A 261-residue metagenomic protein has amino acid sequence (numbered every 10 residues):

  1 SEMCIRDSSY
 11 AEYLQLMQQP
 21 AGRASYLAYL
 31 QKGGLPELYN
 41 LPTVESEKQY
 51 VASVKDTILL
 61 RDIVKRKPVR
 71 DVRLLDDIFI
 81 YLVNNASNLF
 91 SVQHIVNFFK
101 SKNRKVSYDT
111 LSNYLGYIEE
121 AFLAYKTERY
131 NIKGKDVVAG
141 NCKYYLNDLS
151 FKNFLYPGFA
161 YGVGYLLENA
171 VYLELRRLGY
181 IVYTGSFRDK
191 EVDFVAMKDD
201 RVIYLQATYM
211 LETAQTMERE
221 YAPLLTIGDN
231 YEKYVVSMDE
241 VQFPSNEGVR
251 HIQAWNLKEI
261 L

Functional and structural regions predicted by a protein language model:
M3-I5: Short, small-residue-biased leader/transition segments that mark boundaries at the very start of proteins
M17-T57, P68: Amphipathic alpha-helical "lid/sensor" segments that cap RecA-like P-loop NTPase cores
T43-V202: Accessory nucleic acid-recognition modules appended to NTPase machines
Y145, L205, Y234-V236, R250-I252: Hydrophobic/aromatic beta-strand patches that form the interior of the parallel beta-sheet core in alpha/beta enzyme
F187, G228-E247: Nucleic-acid nuclease catalytic cores
D200-E212, E220: Active-site ExK catalytic segment of metal-dependent nucleases
T216-E232: Short, charged, amphipathic alpha-helix that recurs within catalytic cores of restriction-modification and other
D239-L261: Domain-level recognition of nuclease-like catalytic cores that cleave nucleotide substrates
